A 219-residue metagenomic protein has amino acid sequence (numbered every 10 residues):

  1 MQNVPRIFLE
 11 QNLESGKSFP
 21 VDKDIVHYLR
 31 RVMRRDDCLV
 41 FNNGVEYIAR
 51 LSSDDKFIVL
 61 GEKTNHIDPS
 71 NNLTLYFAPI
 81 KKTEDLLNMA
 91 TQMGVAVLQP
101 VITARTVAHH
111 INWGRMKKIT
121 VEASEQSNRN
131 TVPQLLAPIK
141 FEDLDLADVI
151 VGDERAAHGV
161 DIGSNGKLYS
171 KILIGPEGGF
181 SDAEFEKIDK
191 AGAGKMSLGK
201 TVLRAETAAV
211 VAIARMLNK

Functional and structural regions predicted by a protein language model:
M1-H66: N-terminal positively charged helical leader segments and presequences
K63-T64, K81, A104, E177-G179 (+1 more regions): Short, acidic/turn-prone active-site loops that include or flank metal/cofactor- and phosphate-binding residues
H66-D148: RNA substrate-binding interface of SAM-dependent RNA methyltransferases
F77, L173-P176, S197-G199: Thr-Gly-centered strand-to-loop micro-motif
H110-I111, V160-G163, A205-A209: Short, charged, surface-exposed secondary-structure boundary motifs
I139-G166: A mid-sequence, solvent-exposed acidic-amphipathic segment
Y169-K187: A C-terminal functional module that forms or caps the active site or interfaces directly with catalytic machinery
D182-K219: Structured adenosyl-cofactor binding patch, chiefly the S-adenosyl-L-methionine
